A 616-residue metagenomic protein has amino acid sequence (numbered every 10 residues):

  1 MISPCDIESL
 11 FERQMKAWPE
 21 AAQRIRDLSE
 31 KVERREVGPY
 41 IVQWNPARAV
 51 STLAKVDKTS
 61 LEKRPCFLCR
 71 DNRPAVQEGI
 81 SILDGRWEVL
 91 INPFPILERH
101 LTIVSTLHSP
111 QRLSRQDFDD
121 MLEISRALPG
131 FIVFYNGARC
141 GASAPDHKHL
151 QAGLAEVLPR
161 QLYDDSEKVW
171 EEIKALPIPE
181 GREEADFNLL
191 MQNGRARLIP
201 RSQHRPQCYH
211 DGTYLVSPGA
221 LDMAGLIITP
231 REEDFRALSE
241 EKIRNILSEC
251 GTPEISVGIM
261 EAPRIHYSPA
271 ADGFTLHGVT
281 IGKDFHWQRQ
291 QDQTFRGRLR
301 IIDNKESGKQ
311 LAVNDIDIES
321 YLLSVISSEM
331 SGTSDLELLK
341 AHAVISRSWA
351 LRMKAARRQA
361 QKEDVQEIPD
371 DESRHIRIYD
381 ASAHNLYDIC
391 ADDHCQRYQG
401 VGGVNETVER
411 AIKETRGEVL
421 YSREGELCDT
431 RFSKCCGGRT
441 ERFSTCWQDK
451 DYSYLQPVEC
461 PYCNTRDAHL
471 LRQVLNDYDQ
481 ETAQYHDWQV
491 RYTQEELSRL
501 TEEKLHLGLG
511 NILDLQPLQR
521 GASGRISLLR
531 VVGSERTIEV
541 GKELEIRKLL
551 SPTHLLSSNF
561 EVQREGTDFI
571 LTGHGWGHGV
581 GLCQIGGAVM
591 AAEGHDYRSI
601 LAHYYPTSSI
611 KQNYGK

Functional and structural regions predicted by a protein language model:
M1-D119, F131, A155-G251: Active-site microenvironments that recognize anionic phosphate/pyrophosphate groups
G85-W87, R99-T102, P129-V133, D146-L150 (+4 more regions): Generic beta-strand structural signal
E98, P110-R112, C140-P145, Q396-Q399 (+2 more regions): Short, well-ordered, mixed-charge alpha-helical segments that flank or form enzyme active sites
S105, A138-L158: Histidine-centered divalent-metal-coordination microenvironment in nucleic-acid enzymes
I124-A138: Conserved short secondary-structure elements within globular domains
N136-G141, Q516-Q519: Short, solvent-exposed loop/turn elements at beta->coil junctions and helix N-caps that rim active or binding pockets
K148-A152, L198-P200, I526-V531: A short beta-strand motif that forms the metal-chelation/ATP-contact edge of phosphoryl-transfer active sites
T252-K616: Conserved, single-site charged/polar hotspot
